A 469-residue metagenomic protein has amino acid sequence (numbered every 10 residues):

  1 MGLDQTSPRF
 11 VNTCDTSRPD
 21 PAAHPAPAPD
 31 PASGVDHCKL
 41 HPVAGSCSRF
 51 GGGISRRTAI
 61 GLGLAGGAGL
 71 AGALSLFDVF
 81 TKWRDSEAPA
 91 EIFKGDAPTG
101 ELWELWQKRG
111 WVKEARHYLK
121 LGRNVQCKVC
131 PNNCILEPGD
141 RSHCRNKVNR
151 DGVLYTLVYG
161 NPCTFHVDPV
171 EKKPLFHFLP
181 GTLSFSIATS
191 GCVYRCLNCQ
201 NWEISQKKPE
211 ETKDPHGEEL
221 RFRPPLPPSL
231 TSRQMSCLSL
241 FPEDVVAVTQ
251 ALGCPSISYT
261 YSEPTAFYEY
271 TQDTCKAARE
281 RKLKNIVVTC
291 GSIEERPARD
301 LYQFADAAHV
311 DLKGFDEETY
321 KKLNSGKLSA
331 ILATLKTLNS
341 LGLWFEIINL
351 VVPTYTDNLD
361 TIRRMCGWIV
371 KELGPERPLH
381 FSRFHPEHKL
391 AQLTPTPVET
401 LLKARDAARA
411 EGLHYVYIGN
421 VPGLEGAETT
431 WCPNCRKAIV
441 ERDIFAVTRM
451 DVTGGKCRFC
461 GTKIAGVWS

Functional and structural regions predicted by a protein language model:
M1-I54: N-terminal secretory signal peptides
H37-G52, T58-K82: N-terminal export signals
G52-G53, A73-N133: C-terminal segment of N-terminal export signals and the immediately downstream linker at the start of the mature
G69, V352-P433, F445-G455: Radical SAM enzyme [4Fe-4S]-AdoMet core and its adjacent flexible, acidic and glycine-rich loops/tails across
L105-T182: N-terminal juxtadomain amphipathic helix that follows a signal peptide/anchor or precedes a small N-terminal auxiliary
C127, C196, C432-C435, C457-C460: Short cysteine-rich clusters marking metal-coordination/redox-active sites
N149-A307: Conserved Radical SAM active-site core
C237-E399: Conserved AdoMet/S-adenosylmethionine-binding subsite of the radical SAM
